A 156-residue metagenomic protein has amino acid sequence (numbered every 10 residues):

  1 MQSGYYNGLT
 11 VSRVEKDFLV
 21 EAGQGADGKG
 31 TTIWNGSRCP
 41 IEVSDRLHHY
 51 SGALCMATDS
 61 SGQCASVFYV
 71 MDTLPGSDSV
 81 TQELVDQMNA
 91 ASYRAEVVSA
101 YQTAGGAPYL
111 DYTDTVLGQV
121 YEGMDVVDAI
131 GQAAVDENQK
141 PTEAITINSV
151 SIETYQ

Functional and structural regions predicted by a protein language model:
M1-Q156: Cyclophilin-like peptidyl-prolyl cis-trans isomerases
